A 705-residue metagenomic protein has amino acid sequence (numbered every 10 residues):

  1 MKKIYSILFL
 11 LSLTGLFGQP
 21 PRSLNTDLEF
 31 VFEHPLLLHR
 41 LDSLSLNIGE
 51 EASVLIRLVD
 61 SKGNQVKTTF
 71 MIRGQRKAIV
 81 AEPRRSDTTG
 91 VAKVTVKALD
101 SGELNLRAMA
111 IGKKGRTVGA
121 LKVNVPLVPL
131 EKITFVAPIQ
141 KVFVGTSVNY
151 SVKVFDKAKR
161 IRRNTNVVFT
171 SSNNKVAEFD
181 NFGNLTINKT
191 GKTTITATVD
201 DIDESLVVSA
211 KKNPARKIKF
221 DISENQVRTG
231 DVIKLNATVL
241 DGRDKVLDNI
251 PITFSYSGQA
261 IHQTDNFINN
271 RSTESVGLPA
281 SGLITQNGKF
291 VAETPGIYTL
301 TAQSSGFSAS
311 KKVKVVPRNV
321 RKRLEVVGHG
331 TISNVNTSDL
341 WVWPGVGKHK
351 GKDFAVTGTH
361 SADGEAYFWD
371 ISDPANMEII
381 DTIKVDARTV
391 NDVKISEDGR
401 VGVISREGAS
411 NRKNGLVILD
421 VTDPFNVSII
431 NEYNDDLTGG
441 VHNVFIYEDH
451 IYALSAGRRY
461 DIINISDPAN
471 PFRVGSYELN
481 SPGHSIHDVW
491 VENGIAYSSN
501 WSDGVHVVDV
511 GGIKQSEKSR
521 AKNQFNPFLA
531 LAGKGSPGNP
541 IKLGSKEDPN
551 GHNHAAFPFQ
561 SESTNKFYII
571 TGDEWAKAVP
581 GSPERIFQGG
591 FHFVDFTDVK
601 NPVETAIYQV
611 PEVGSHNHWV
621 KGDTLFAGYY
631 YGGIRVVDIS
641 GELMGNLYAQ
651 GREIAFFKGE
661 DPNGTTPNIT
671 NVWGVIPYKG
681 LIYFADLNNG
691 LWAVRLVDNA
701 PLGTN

Functional and structural regions predicted by a protein language model:
M1-R22: Bacterial Sec-dependent N-terminal signal peptides
Y5-L8, V80, T196, K514: Residues marking helix boundaries in flexible regions
Y5-S6, K159, V207, N464 (+2 more regions): Intrinsically disordered, low-complexity segments enriched in glycine/proline and serine/threonine
G15-L16, F169, F254, N699 (+1 more regions): Residues in and immediately flanking transmembrane alpha helices
L16-F17, V31, I79, D467 (+2 more regions): Generic N-terminal simple sequence motifs
P20-R321: Extracytoplasmic soluble-region selector
K217, D221-E224, T264-R271, S281-N705: Feature marking well-ordered beta-strand scaffolds used for ligand recognition
